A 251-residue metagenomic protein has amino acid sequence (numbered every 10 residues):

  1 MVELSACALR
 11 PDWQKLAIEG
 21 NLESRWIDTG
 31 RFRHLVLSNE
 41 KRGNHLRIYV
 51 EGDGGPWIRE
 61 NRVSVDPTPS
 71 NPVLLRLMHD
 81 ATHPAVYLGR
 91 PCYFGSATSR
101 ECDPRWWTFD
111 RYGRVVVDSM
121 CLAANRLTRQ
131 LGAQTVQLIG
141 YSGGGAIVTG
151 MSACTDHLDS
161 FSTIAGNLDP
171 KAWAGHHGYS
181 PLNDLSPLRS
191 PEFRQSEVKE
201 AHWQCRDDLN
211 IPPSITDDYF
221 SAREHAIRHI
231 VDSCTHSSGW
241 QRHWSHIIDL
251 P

Functional and structural regions predicted by a protein language model:
P11-E40: N-terminal cap/lid segment of alpha/beta-hydrolase-fold proteins
G30-H34, E40-G89, Y93-S96: Short, surface-exposed "cap/lid" segments of acyl-processing enzymes
E101-Q130: Alpha/beta-hydrolase active-site loop
Q134-S180: Primarily recognizes the serine-hydrolase "nucleophile elbow" in alpha/beta-hydrolase and SGNH/GDSL folds
G166-N167, K171-H236: The feature captures the conserved acid-bearing segment of alpha/beta-hydrolase catalytic domains
C234-W244: Catalytic histidine-centered segment of alpha/beta-hydrolase-like enzymes
